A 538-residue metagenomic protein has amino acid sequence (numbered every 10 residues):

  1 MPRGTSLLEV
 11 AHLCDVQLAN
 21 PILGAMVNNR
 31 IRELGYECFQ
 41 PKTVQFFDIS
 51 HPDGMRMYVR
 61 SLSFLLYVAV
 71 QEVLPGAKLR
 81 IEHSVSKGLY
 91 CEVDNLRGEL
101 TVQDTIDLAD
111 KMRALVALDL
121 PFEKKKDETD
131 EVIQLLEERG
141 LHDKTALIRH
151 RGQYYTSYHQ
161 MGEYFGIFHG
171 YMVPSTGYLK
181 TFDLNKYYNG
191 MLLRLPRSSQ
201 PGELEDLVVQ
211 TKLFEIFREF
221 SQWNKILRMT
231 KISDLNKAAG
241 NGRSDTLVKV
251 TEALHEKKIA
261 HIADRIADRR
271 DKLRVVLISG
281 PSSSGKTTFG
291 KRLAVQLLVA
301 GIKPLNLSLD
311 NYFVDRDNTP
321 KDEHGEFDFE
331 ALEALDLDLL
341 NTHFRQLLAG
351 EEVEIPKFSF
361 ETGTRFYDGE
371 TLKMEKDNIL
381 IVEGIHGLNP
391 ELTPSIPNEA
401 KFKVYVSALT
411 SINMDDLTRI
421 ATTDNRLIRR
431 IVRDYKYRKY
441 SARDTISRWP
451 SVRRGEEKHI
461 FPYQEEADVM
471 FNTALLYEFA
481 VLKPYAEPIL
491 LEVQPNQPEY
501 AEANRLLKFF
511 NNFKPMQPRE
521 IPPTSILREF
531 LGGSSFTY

Functional and structural regions predicted by a protein language model:
Y36-F39, T43-M55, A69, K78-K257 (+3 more regions): Auxiliary tRNA-acceptor-end handling modules of aminoacyl-tRNA synthetases
V276-I278: Hydrophobic anchor at the beta1->P-loop junction of P-loop NTPases
K286: Conserved lysine of the Walker
F289, L293: Hydrophobic positions on the alpha1 helix immediately C-terminal to the Walker A/P-loop
V295-L305: Post-Walker A helix-loop "phosphate-sensing" segment adjacent to the P-loop in P-loop NTPases
L305-L307, V314-G363: Conserved nucleotide-sensing/catalytic segment adjacent to the nucleotide-binding pocket in NTP-handling enzymes
N341-E399, W449-Y463: Glycine-rich phosphate-binding loop used to anchor ATP phosphates in small-molecule kinases, encompassing both
P394-Y538: Conserved NTP phosphate-binding and transfer environment spanning the P-loop NTPase/kinase superfamily
